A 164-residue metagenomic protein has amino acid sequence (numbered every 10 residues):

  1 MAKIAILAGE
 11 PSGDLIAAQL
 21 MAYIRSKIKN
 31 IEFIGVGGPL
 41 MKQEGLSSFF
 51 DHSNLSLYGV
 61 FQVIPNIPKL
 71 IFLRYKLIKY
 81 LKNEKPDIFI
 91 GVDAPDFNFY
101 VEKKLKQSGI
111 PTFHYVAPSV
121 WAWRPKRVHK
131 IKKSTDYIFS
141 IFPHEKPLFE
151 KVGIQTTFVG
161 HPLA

Functional and structural regions predicted by a protein language model:
K3-A164: Active-site and donor-binding regions of nucleotide-sugar-utilizing enzymes
